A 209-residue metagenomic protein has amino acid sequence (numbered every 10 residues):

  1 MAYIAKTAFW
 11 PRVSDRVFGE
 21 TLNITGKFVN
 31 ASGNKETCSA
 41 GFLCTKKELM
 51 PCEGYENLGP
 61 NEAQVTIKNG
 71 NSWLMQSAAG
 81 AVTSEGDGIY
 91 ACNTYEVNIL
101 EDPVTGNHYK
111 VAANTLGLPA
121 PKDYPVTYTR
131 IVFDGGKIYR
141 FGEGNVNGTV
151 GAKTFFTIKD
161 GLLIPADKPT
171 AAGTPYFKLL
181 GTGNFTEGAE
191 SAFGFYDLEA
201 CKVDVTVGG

Functional and structural regions predicted by a protein language model:
M1-G209: Surface-exposed, low-hydrophobicity beta-strand/loop segments enriched in small/polar/acidic residues
